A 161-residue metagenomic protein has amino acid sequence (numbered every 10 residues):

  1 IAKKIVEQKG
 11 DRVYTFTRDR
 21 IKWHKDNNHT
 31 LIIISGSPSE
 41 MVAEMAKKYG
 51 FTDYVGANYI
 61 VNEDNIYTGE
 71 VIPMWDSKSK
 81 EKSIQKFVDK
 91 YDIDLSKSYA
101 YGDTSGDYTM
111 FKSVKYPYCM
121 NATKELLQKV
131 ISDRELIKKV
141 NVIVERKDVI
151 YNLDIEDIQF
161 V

Functional and structural regions predicted by a protein language model:
I1-V161: C-terminal cap/substrate-recognition subdomain and adjoining C-terminal extension of metal-dependent phosphatase-like
